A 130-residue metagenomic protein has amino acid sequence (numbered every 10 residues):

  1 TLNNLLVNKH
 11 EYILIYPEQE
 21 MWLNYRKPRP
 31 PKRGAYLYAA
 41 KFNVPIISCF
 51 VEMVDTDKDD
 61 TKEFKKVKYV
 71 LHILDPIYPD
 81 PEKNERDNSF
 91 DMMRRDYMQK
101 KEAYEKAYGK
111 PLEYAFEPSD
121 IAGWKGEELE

Functional and structural regions predicted by a protein language model:
L2-E130: Non-catalytic C-terminal accessory region of glycerolipid acyltransferases and related lyso-lipid remodeling enzymes
